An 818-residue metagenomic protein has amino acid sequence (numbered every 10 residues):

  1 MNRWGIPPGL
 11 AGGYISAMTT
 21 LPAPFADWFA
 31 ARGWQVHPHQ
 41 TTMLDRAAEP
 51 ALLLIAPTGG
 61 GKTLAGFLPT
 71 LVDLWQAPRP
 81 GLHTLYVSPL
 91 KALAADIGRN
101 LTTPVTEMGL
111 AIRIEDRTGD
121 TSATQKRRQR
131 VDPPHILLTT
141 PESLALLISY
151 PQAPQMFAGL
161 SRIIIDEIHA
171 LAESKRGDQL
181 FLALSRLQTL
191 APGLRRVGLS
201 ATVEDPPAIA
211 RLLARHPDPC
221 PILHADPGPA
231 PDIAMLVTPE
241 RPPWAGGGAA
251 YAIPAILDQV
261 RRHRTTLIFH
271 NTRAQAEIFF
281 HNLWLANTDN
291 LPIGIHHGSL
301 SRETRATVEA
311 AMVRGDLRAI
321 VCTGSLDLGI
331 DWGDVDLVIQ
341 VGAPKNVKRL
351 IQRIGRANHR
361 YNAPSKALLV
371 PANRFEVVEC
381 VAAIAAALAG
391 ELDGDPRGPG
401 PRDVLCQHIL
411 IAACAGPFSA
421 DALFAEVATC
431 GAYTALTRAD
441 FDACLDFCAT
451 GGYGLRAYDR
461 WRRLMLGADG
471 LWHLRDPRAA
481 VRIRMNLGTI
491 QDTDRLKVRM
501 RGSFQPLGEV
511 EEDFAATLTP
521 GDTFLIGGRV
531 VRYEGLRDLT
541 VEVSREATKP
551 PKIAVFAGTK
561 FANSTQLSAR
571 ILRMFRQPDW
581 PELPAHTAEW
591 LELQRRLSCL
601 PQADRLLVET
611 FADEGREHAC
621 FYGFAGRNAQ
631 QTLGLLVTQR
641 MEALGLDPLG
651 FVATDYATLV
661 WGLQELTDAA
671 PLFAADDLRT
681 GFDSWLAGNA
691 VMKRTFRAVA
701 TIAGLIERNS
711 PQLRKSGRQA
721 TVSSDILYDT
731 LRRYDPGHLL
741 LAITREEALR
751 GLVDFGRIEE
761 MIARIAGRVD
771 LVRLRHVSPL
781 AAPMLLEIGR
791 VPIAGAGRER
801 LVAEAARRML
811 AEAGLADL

Functional and structural regions predicted by a protein language model:
I15-A30, Q35-T42, A48-G60, A65-A415 (+1 more regions): Helicase motor core with emphasis on the C-terminal RecA-like subdomain
F424-V427, G431-R495, E509, A554 (+1 more regions): Extended, highly charged accessory segments
I490-D492, L518, F524-L525: Short, well-ordered loop/turn sites that connect or cap secondary structure elements
P506-L518: Short alpha-helix capping/helix-loop boundary micro-motifs
R529-L536: Short beta-strand-centered aromatic/proline hotspots
R537-A554: Short, solvent-exposed secondary-structure boundary/capping segments
